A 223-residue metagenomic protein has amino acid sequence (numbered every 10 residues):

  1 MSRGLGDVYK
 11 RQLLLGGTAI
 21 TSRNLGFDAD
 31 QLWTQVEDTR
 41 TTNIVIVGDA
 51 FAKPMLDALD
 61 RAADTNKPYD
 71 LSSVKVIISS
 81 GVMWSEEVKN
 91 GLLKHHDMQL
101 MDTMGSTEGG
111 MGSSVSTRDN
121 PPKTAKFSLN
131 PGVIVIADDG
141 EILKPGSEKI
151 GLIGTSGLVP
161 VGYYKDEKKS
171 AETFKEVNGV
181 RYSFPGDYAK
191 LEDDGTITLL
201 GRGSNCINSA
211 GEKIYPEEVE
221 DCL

Functional and structural regions predicted by a protein language model:
M1-L5, E220-L223: Short, intrinsically disordered, charge-balanced linker/junction segments flanking boundaries in proteins
R3, K53, G109, G151 (+3 more regions): Glycine-centered loop/turn positions within well-structured domains that cap or flank conserved ligand/cofactor-binding
R3-V45, P54, A58-A63: Conserved AMP-binding/adenylation subdomain of ANL enzymes
G6, S22, V47-G48, S79-S80 (+2 more regions): Short hydrophobic "strand-cap" motifs at the C-terminus of beta-strands
L14-G17, T41-I46, L56-P122, S128 (+3 more regions): Gly/Ser/Thr-rich phosphate-binding loop
I44, G105, S156, V161-G162 (+2 more regions): AMP-binding/adenylate-forming catalytic core of the ANL superfamily
P122-S128, T173, G179-V180: Short Gly/Pro-enriched turn/cap motifs at secondary-structure boundaries
I134-T155, T173, K190-D194: Conserved beta-loop-beta connector loops within the AMP-binding
